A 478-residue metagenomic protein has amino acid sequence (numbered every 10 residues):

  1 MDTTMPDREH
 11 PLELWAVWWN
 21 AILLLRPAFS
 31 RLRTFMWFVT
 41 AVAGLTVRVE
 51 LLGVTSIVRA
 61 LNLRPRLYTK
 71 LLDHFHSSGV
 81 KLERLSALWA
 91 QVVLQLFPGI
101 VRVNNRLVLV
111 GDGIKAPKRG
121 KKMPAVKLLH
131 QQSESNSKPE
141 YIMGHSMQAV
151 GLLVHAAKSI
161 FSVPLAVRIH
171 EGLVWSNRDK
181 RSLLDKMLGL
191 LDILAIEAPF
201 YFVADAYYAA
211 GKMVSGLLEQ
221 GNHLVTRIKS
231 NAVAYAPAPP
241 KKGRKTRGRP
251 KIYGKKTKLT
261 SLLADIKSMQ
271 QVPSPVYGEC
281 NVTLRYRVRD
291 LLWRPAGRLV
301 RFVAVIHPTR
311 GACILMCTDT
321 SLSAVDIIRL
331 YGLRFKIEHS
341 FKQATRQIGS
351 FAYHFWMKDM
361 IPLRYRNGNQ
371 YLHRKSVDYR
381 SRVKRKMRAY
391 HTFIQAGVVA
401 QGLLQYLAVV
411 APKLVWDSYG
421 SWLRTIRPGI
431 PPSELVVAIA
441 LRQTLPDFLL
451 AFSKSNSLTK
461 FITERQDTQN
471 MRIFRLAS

Functional and structural regions predicted by a protein language model:
M1-F29, N105, K122, A157-S478: Single, function-defining residue in the core of a domain
D7-H76, K81-W89: Gly/serine-rich nucleotide phosphate-binding loop at the start of the catalytic core of nucleotide/ADP-ribose-handling
M36-V39, A90-Q91, Q132, R380-S381: Short linear interaction motifs
V39-L45, G151, G397, Q401: Contiguous, well-ordered alpha-helical segments that form the cores/surfaces of helical PPI scaffolds
G53, L67, W89, V93 (+5 more regions): Generic hydrophobic, aliphatic-rich segments that mediate packing or membrane embedding
S77-S159, R285-V288: Active-site-proximal, Lys/Arg-enriched surface segment that forms a nucleic-acid-binding/basic interface patch
